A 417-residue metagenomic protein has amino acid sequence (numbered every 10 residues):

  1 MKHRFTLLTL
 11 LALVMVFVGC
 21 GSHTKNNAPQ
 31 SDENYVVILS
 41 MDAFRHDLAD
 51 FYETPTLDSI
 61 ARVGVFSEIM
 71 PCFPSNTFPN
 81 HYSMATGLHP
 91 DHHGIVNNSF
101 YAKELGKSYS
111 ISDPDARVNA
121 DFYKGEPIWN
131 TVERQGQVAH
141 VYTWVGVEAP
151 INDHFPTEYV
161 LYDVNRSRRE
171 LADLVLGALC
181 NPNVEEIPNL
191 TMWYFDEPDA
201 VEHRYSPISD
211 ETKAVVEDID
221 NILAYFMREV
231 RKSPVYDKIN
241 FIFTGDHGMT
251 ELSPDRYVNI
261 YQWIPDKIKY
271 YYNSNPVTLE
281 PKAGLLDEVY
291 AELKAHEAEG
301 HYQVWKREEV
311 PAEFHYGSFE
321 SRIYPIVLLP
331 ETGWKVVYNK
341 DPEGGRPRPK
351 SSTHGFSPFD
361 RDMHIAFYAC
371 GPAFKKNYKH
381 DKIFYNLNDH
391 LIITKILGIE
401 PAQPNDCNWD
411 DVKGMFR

Functional and structural regions predicted by a protein language model:
V16-G19: C-terminal motif of bacterial Sec signal peptides marking the signal peptidase cleavage site
G21-H23: Bacterial signal peptide processing site
D32-H46, I60, M84, V132 (+7 more regions): Beta-strand elements within well-structured catalytic alpha/beta cores of enzymes that handle phosphate/sulfate esters
D47-H93: Short, structured active-site-proximal loop/turn typified by the sulfatase FGly-forming signature C/S-X-P-X-R
L88-S206: His/Asp/Glu-rich, glycine-adjacent segments that coordinate divalent cations and/or stabilize oxyanion chemistry on
R168-N183, P198-I239, I393: A long, amphipathic alpha-helix that forms part of the scaffold/cap immediately adjacent to metal-dependent active
K238, G245-G284: Acidic/histidine-rich catalytic neighborhood
Y272-I396: Active-site neighborhoods of enzymes that stabilize oxyanions during catalysis
